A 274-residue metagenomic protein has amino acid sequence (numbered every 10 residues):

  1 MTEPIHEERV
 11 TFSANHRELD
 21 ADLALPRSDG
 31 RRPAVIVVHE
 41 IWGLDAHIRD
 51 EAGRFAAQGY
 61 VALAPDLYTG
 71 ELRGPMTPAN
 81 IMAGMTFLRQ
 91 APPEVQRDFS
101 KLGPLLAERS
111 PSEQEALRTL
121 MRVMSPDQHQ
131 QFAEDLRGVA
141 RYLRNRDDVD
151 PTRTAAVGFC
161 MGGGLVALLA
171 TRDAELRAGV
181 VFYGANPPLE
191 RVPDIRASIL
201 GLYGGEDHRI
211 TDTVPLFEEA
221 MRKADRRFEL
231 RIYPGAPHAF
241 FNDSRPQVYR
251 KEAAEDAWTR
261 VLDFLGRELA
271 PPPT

Functional and structural regions predicted by a protein language model:
M1-T274: N-terminal cap/leader regions of alpha/beta-hydrolase-fold enzymes, predominantly small-molecule hydrolases
